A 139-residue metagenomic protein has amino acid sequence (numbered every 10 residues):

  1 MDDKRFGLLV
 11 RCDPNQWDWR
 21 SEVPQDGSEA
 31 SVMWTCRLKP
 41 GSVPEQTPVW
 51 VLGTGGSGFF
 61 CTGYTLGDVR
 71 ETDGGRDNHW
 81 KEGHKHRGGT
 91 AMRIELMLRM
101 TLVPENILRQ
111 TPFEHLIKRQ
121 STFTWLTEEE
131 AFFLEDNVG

Functional and structural regions predicted by a protein language model:
M1-E45, L108-H115, T124-G139: Compositionally biased, charged N-terminal/linker segments
G53-G58: Short, charged beta-turn/beta-strand-edge "cap" motif at the junction between a beta-strand and an adjacent loop
Y64-A131: Aromatic- and Lys/Arg-enriched surface recognition patch
